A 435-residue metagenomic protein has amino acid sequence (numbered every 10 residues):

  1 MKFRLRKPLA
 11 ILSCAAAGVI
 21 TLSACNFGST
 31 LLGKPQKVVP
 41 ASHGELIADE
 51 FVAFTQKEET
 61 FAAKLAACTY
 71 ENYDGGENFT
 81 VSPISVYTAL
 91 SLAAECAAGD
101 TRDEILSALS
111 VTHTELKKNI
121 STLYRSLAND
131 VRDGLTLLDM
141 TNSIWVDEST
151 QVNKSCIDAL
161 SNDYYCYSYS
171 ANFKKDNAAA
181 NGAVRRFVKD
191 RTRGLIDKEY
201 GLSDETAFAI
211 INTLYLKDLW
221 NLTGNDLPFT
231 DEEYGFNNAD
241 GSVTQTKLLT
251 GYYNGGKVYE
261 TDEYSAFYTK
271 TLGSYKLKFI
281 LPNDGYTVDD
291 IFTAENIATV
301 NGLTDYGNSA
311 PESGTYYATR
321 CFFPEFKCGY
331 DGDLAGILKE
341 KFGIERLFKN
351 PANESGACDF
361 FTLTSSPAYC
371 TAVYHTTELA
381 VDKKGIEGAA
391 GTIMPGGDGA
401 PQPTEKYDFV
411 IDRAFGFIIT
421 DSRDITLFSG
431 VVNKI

Functional and structural regions predicted by a protein language model:
K2-L9: Bacterial Sec-dependent N-terminal signal peptides
L9-S13, A17, A24-F173: Detector for small/aliphatic-rich hydrophobic stretches
L12, C25, K34-V39, T371-E378 (+3 more regions): Non-catalytic interaction/Regulatory regions outside core domains
A62-A63, N78-R102, Y268, P403-I435: Feature captures eukaryotic membrane-trafficking machinery centered on endolysosomal pathways and lysosome-related
G76, E115-N283, Y306-Q402: Non-catalytic, conformational "gating/processing" segments within enzyme and secreted inhibitor domains
I105-L109, G224-Y234, D290-A298: Short Gly/aromatic-enriched secondary-structure transition segments
Y286-T287, T426: Short beta-strands and strand-coil junctions in structured, solvent-facing domains, enriched
V300-L303: Soluble, non-membrane globular domain cores that form compact, hydrophobic packing and curved binding surfaces
